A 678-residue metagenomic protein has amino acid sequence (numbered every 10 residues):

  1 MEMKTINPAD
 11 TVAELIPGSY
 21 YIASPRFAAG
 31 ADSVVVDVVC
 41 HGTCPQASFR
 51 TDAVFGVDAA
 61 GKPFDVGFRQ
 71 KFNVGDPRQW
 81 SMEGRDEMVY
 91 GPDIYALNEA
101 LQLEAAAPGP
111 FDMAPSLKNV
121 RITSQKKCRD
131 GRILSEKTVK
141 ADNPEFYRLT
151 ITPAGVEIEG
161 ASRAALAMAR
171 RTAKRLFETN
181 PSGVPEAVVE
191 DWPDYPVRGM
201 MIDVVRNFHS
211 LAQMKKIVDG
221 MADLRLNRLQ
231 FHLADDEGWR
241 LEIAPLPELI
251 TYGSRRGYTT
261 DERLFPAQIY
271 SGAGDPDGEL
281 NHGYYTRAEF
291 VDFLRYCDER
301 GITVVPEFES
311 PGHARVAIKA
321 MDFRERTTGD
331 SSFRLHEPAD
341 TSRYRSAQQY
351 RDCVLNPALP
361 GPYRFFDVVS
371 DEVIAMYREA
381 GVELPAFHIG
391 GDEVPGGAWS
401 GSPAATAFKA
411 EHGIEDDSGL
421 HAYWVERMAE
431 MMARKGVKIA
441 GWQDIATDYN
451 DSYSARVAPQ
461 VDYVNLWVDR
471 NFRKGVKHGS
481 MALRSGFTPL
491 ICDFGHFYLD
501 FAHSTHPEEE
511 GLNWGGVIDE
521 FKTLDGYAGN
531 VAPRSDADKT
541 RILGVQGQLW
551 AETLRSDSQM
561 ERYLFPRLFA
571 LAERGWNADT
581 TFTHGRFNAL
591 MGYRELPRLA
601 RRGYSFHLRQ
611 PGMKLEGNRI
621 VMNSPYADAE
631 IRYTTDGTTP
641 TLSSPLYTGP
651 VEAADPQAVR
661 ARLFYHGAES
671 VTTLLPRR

Functional and structural regions predicted by a protein language model:
P8-D37, G42-R50: Short beta-strands within extracellular/lumenal beta-sheet-rich domains
T11, G84, M88-G91, Y95-E190 (+3 more regions): Acidic, contiguous N-terminal accessory segments
G18, S48-F49, V54-L101: Extracellular carbohydrate recognition and processing domains and analogous Trp-centered ligand-binding platforms
F111, S116, D142-R378, V382-A386 (+1 more regions): Feature activates predominantly on carbohydrate-active enzymes
S346-Y463, D469-K474, G479-M481: Active-site neighborhood of glycoside hydrolase catalytic domains
K438-A446, D451-N618: Flexible, acidic glycine-rich loops studded with aromatic residues
A578, F582-R678: Short, compositionally stereotyped local motifs that mark structural "simplifiers"
